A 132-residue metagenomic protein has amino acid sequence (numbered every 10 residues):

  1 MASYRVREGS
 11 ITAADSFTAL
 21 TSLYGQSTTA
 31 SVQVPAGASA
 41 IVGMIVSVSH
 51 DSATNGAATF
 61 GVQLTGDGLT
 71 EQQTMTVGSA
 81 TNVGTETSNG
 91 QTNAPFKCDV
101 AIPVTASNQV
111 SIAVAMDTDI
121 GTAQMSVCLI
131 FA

Functional and structural regions predicted by a protein language model:
M1-A132: Beta-strand-centric surfaces of beta-sandwich/beta-rich domains
